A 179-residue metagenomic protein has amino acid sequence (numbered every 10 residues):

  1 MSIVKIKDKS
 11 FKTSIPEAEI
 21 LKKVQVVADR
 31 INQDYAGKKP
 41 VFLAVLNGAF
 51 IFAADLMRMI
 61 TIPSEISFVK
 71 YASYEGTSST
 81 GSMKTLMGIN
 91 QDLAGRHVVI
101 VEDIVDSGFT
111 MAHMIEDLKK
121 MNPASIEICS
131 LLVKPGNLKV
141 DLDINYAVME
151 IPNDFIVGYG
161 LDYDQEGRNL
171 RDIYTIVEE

Functional and structural regions predicted by a protein language model:
M1-E179: PRPP-associated nucleotide enzymes
